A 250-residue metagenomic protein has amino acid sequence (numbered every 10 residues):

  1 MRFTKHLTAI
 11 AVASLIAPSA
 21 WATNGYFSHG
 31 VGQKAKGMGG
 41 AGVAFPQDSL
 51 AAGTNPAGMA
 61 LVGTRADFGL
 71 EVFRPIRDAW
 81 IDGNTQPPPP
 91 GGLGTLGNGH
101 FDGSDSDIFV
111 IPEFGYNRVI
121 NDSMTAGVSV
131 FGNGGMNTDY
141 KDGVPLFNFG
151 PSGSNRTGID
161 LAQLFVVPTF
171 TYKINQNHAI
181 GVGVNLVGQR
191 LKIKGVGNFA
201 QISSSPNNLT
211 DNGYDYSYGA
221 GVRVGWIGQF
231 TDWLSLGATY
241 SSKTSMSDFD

Functional and structural regions predicted by a protein language model:
M1-T8: Bacterial N-terminal signal peptides that target proteins for export
A9-I10, A20: Cleavable N-terminal signal peptides
T23-K36, I81, Q86-L96, I108-D250: Outer-membrane beta-barrel porins/channels
G25-G42, A60-D78: Transmembrane beta-strand segments of Gram-negative outer membrane beta-barrel proteins
V43-F45, L50-T64, Y116-D122, T171: Outer-membrane beta-barrel pore proteins
G99-D102: Short, P/G- and charge-enriched loop/turn segments at secondary-structure junctions
